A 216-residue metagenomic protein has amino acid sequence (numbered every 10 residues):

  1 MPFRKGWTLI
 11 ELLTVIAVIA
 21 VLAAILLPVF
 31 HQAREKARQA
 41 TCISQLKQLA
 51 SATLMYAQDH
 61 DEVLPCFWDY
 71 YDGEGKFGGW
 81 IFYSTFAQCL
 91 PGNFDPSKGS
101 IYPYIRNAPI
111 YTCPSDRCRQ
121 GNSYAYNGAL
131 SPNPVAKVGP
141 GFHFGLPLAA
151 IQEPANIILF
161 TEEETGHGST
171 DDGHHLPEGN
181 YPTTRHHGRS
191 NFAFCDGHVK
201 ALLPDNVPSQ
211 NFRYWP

Functional and structural regions predicted by a protein language model:
M1-P2, L49: Short intrinsically disordered, low-complexity coil segments enriched in acidic
P2-F3, D59: Short alpha-helix boundary/capping motifs
F3-S44: Amphipathic alpha-helical segments typified by the pilin-like N-terminal helix that continues immediately C-terminal
A40-P216: Short, well-structured segments within or immediately adjacent to enzyme catalytic domains that line ligand-binding
